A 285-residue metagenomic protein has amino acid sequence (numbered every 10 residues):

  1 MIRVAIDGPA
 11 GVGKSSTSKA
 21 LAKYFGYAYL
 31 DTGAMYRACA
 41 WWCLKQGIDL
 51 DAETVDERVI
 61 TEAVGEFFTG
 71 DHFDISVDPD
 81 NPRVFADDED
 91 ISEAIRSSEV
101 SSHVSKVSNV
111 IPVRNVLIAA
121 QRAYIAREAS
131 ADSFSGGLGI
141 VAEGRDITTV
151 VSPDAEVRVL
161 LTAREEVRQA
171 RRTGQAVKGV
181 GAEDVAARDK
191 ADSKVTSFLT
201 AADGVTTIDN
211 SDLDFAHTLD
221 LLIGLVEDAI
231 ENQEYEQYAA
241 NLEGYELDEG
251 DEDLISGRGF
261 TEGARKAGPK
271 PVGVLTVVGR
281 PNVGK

Functional and structural regions predicted by a protein language model:
M1-V4, G136-L138, P271-V274: Pre-Walker A (Motif I) flank of P-loop NTPase domains
S15: Walker A/P-loop
Y24-S98: N-terminal phosphate/diphosphate-binding loop that engages ATP/GTP or pyrophosphate donors across diverse enzyme folds
G33, D88, L117, V141 (+1 more regions): Residue-level signal for inorganic ion chemistry
F67, S76-D78, D87, Q121 (+4 more regions): Small-molecule kinase domains that catalyze NTP-dependent phosphoryl transfer to phosphate-bearing small molecules
S92-Q175: ATP-dependent NMP and nucleoside kinases share a basic, alpha-helical "lid"
Y238-K285: Conserved G1/Walker A P-loop phosphate-binding module
